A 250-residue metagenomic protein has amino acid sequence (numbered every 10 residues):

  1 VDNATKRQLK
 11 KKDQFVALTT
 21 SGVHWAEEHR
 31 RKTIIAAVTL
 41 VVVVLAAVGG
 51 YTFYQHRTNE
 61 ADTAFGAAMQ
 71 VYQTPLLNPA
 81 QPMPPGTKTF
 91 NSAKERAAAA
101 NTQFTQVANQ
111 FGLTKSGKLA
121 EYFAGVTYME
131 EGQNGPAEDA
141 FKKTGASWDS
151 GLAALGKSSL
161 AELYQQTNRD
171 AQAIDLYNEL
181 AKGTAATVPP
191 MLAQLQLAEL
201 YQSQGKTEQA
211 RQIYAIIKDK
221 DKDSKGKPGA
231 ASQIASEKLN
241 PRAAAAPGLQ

Functional and structural regions predicted by a protein language model:
V1-V38: N-terminal positive-inside, membrane-proximal cytosolic segments immediately preceding the first
V107-G117, E131, G145-A154, A181-P190 (+2 more regions): Short solvent-exposed coil/turn linkers within tandem alpha-helical repeat scaffolds
